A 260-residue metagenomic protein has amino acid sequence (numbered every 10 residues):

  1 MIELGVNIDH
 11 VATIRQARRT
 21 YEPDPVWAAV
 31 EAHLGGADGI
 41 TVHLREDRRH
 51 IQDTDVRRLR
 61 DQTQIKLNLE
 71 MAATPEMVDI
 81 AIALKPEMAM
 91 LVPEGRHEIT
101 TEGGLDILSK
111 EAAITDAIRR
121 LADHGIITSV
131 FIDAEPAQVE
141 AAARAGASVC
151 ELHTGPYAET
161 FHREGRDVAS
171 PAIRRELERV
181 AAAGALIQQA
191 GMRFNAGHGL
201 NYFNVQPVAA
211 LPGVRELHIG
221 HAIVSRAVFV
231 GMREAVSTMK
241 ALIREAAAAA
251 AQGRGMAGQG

Functional and structural regions predicted by a protein language model:
M1-L4, D61-L69, A117-V130, A183-A196: Short beta-strand/loop segments at the ligand-binding rim of alpha/beta enzyme cores
M1-P75, I82-P86, A141: Conserved N-terminal beta1-alpha1 strand-loop-helix module at the mouth
I2-I8, I40-V42, L67-M71, A89-L91 (+4 more regions): Hydrophobic faces of well-ordered beta-strands that scaffold small-molecule active sites in alpha/beta enzyme cores
N7-P25, K66-A73, T100-L108, A122-A134 (+2 more regions): Active-site mouth loops of central-metabolism enzymes
H43, M90-E98, V149-H162, G213-M232: Glycine-rich phosphate-binding active-site loops on the catalytic face of alpha/beta enzymes
R60, H162-I173, R226-A249: C-terminal helical cap(s) of enzyme catalytic domains, especially alpha/beta-barrels
P75-L84, E135-A145, A196, L200-V214: Catalytic cores of alpha/beta
I127-S129, D133-L186: Histidine/lysine/aspartate-rich catalytic loop segments that bind and position anionic ligands
